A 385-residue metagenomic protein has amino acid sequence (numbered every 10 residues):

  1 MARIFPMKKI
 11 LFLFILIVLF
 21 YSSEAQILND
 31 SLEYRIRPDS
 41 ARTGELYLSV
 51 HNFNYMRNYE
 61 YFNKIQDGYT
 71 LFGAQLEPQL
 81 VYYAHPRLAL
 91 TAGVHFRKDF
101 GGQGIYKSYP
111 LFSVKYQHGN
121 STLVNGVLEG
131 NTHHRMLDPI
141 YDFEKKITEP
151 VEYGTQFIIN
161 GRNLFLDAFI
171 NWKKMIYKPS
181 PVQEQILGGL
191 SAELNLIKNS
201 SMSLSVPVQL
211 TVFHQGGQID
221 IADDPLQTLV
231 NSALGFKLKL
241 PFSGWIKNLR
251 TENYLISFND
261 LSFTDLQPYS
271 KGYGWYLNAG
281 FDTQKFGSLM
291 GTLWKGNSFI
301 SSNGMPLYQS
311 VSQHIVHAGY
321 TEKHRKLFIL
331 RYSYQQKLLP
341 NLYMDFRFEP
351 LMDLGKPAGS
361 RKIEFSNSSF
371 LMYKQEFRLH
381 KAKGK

Functional and structural regions predicted by a protein language model:
M1-L32, F157, G287, N367-K385: Bacterial Sec-dependent N-terminal signal peptides
E24-I105, P110-Y116, S366-Q375, G384: Beta-barrel outer-membrane channel/assembly domains of diderm bacteria
R57, T132-M136, G217: Short acidic/His/Gly/Ser-rich catalytic and metal-binding motifs that mark active-site loops of diverse hydrolases
E60-I65, D138-P139, L307-V316: Flexible, solvent-exposed loop segments that connect beta-strands
F72, G104-Y106, E149, E184 (+1 more regions): Short, glycine/acidic-rich beta->alpha junctions
G73, G93, L111, G161-F169 (+3 more regions): Exposed, low-structure sequence patches enriched in small/polar residues
V81-R87, H95, Y106-T122, N131 (+6 more regions): Subset of outer-membrane beta-barrel
T122-E193: Surface-exposed coil loops of outer-membrane beta-barrel proteins
